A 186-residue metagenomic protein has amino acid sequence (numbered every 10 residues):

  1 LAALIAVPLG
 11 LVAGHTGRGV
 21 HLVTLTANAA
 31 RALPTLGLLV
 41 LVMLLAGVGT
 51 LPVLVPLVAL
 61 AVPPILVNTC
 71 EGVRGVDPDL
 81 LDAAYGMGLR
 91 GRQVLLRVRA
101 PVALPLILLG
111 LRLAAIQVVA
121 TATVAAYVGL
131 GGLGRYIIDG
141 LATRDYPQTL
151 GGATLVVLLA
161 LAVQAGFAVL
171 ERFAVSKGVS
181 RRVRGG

Functional and structural regions predicted by a protein language model:
L1, A59, G91-V124, G151 (+2 more regions): Transmembrane alpha-helices
A2, A6, G10, A30-R31 (+5 more regions): Alpha-helical transmembrane segments in multi-pass membrane proteins
V7-V42, I65-E71: Cytoplasmic-entry segments and transmembrane alpha-helices of multi-pass inner-membrane transporters
G17, V67, E71-R74, P78 (+1 more regions): C-terminal transmembrane helix and the adjacent membrane-cytosol boundary/short C-terminal tail of inner/organellar
G19-A30, I137-G140, G166, L170-A174: Hydrophobic alpha-helical segments of integral membrane proteins, encompassing both true transmembrane helices
L39, M43-P64, L104, Q148 (+1 more regions): Loop-to-helix entry region at the N-terminal start of transmembrane alpha-helices in multi-pass membrane transporters
L44, T121-L150, T154-V156, V175 (+1 more regions): Glycine-rich helix-loop "coupling/hinge" segments at transmembrane-helix boundaries in multipass transporters
N68-L108, L133, I137: Short cytoplasmic-facing helical segments at TM-TM junctions of multi-pass membrane proteins
